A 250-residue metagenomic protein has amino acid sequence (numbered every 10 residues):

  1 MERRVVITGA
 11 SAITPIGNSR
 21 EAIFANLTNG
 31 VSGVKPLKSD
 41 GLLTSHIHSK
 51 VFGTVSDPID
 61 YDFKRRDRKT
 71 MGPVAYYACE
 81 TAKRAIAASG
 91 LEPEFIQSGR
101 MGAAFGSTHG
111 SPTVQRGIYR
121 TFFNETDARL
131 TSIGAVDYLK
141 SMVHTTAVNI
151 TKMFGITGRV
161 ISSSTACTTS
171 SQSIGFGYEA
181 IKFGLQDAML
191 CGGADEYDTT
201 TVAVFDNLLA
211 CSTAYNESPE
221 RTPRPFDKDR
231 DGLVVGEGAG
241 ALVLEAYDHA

Functional and structural regions predicted by a protein language model:
M1-R159, E179-K182, D198, V204-V234 (+2 more regions): Conserved "HGTGT" condensation-loop signature of ketosynthase/thiolase-family condensing enzymes that catalyze
S164, G192: Conserved residues at the C-terminal ends of beta-strands
C167: Functionally engaged cysteine thiol sites
S170: Short conserved active-site loop signatures built around small residues
F176: Internal active-site segments that recognize and position negatively charged phosphoryl groups and nucleotide moieties
Q186-M189: Short, high-confidence coil segments that cap the C-terminus of an alpha-helix and link into the following beta-strand
D195: Catalytic metal-binding/acid-base residues of hydrolase active sites
